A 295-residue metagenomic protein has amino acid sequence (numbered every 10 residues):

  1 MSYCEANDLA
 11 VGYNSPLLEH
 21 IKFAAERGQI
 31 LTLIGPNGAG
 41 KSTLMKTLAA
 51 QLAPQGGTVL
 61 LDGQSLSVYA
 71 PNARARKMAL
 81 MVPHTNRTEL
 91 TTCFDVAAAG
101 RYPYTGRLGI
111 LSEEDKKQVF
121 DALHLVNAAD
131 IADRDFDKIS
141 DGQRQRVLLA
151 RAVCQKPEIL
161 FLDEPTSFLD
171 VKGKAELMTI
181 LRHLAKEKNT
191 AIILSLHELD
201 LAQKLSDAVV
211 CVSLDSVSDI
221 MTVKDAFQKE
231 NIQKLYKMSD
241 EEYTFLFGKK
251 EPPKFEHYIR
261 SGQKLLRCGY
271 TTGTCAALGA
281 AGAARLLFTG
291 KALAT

Functional and structural regions predicted by a protein language model:
A49: Helix-to-loop junction immediately C-terminal to a conserved catalytic motif
G57-S65: Conserved ABC transporter NBD signature motif
A98, E113-I131: Conserved ABC ATPase "signature" region
I110, D135-I139: Conserved ABC ATPase signature
K156: Conserved catalytic motifs of ABC-family nucleotide-binding domains
L160-D163: Catalytic Walker B motif of ABC-type/P-loop ATPase nucleotide-binding domains
L196-H197: H-loop/switch region of ABC-family ATPase nucleotide-binding domains
